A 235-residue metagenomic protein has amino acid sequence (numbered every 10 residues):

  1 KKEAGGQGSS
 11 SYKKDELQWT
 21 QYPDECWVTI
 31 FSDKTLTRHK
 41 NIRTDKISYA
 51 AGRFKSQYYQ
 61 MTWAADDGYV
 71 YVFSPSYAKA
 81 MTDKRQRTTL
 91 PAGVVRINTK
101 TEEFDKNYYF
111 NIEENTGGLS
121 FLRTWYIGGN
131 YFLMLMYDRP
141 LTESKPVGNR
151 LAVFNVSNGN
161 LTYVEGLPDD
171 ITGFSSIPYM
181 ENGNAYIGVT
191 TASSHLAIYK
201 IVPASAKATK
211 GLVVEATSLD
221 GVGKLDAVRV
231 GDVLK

Functional and structural regions predicted by a protein language model:
K1, F54-V70, S76-K79, G118-Y131 (+3 more regions): Structural signature of eukaryotic scaffold interfaces centered on beta-propeller domains
A4-T37, R85-E102, V147-N158, I198-S205: Beta-propeller blade signature
Q18-P91: Loop-centered beta-sheet repeat module
K34-Q57, K100-F121, S157-T172, E215-R229: Surface-exposed loop and turn segments in beta-propeller and other repeat-based domains that flank or scaffold
A51-G52, D83-K84, G117-G118, K145 (+3 more regions): A short, polar/proline- and glycine-enriched secondary-structure boundary/capping micro-motif
M81-D83, D105, E143, L196 (+1 more regions): Generic domain-boundary/flexible-linker signal
T101-S194: Intrinsically disordered, low-complexity segments enriched in Gly and acidic/Ser/Thr residues that form flexible
V189-T190, H195-K235: Hydrophobic, glycine-enriched assembly/anchoring segments
